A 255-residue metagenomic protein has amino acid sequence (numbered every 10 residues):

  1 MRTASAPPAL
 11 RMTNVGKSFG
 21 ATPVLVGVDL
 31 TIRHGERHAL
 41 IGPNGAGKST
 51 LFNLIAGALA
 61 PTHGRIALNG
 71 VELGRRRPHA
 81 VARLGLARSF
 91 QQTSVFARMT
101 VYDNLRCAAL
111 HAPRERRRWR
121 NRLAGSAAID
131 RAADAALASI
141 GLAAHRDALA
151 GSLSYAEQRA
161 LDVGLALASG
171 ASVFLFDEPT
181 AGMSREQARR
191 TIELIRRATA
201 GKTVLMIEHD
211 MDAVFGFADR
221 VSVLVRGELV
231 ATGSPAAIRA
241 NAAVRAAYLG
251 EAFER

Functional and structural regions predicted by a protein language model:
R2-R255: Glycine-rich phosphate-binding loops of nucleotide-dependent enzymes
